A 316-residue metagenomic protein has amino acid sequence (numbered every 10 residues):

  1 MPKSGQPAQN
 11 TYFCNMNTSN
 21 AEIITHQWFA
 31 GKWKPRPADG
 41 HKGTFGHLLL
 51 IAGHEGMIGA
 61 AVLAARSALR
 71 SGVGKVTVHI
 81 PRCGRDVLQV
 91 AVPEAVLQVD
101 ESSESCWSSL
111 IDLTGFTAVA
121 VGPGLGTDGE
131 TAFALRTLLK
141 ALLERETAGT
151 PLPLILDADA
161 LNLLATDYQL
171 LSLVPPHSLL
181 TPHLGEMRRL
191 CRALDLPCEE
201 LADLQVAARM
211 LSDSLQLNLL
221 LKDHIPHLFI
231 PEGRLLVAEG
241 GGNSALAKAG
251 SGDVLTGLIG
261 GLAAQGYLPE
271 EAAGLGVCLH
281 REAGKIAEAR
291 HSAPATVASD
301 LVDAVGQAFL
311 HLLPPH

Functional and structural regions predicted by a protein language model:
K3, T11-L154, N162-L179, L184-H316: Small-residue (G/A/S/T)-rich helix-start motifs and N-terminal tracts that mark the onset
